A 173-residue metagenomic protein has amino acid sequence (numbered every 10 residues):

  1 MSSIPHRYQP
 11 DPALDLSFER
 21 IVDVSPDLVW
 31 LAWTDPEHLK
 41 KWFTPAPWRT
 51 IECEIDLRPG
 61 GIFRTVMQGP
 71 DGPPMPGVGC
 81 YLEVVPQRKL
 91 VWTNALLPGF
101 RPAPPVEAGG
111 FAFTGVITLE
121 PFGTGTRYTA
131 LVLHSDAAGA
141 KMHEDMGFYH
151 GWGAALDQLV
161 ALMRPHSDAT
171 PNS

Functional and structural regions predicted by a protein language model:
M1, A108, S135-S173: A conserved amphipathic terminal alpha-helix motif
M1-R49: Hydrophobic ligand-binding cavity/cleft-lining segments
S17-F18, E37-P76, N172-S173: Short beta-edge strand/loop motif at the mouth of beta-sheet-based domains
F18-R20, E52-I55, G77-E83, A112-P121: Hydrophobic/aromatic beta-strand elements that line small-molecule binding cavities or substrate pockets in beta-rich
P26-D27, R58, L82-L90, T118-R127: A short, structured loop/turn motif at beta-sheet edges
V29, L39, F63, Y81 (+4 more regions): Hydrophobic pocket/interface hotspot
I62-L96: Helix-adjacent hinge/juxtasegments
R101-H150: Beta-strand/loop substructures that line and gate deep hydrophobic ligand-binding cavities in soluble
